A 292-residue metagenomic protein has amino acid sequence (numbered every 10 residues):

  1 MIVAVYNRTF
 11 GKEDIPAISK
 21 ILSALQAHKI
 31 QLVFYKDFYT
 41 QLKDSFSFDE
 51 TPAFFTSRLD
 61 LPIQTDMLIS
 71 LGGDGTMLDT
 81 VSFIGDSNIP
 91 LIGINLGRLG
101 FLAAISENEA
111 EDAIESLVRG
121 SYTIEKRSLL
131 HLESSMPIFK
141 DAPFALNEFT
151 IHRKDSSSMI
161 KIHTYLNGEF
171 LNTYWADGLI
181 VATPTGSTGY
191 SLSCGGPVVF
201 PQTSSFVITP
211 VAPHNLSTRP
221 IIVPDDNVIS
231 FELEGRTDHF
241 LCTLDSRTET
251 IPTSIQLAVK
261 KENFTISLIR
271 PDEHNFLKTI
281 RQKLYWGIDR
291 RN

Functional and structural regions predicted by a protein language model:
M1-M67, N108-T123, S134-P143: ATP/NTP phosphate-donor binding region
V5, S70, V181: Redox-cofactor binding/interface segments in oxidoreductases and associated redox assembly factors
D14-I15, G75-T80, T188-S193: Short glycine/serine/threonine-rich phosphate/pyrophosphate-binding segments that cradle anionic phosphate groups
S70-D74, S82-F83: N-terminal glycine-rich "phosphate-gripper" loop used for MgATP/nucleotide binding and carboxylate activation
F83-F101: Gly/Ser-rich helix-loop-strand patches that form or flank binding pockets for ribonucleotide-derived cofactors
R98-D177: Catalytic core of DAGKc-family lipid kinases
I151, S156, N167-F170, L216-N292: ATP/nucleoside-binding phosphotransfer catalytic cores, i.e., glycine-rich phosphate-binding loops
N172-S217: Gly/Ser/Thr-rich active-site loops/lids in small-molecule metabolic enzymes that frequently grip phosphoryl groups
